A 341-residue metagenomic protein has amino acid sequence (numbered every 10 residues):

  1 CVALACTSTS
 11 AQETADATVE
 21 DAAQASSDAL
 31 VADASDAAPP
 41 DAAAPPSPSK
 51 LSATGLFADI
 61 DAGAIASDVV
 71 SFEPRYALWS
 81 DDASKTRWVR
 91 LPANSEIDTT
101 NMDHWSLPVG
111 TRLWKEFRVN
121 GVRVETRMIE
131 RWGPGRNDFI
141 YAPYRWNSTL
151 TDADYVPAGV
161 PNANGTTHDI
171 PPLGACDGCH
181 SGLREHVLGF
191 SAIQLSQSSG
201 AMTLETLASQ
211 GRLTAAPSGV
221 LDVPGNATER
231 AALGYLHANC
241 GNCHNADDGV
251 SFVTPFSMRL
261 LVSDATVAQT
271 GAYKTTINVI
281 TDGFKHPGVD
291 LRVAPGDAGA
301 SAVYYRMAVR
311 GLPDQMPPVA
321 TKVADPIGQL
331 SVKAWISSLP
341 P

Functional and structural regions predicted by a protein language model:
C1-A44: Ser/Thr-rich, Pro/Gly/Ala-heavy low-complexity intrinsically disordered linkers and tails of secreted extracellular
V2-L4, S49, D81, K285 (+2 more regions): Short, functionally important structural connectors and interaction interfaces within domains
A5, A17, D28-A29, A58 (+2 more regions): Residue-level marker of intrinsically disordered, low-complexity segments enriched for small/polar residues
D16, D21, D33-D36, D41 (+7 more regions): Feature targets compositionally biased, intrinsically disordered low-complexity regions with long contiguous runs
D16, D28, A34, G55 (+8 more regions): Generic low-complexity, intrinsically disordered sequence content enriched in small uncharged/hydrophobic residues
A44-N101, L107-Y155: Conserved small-residue
H104, V122-P341: Sequence context surrounding c-type heme c attachment/ligation sites in exported
